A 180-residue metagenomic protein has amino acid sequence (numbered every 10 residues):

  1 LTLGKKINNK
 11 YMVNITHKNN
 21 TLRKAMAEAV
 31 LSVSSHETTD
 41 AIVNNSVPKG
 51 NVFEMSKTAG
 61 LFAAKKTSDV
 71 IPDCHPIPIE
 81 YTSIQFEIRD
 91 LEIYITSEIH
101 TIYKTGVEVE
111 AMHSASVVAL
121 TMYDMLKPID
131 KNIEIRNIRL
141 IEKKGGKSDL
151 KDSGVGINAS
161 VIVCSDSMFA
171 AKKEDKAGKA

Functional and structural regions predicted by a protein language model:
L1-L91, H100-I102, M112-S116, L126-G156: N-terminal, polar/charged subdomain of small-to-medium soluble alpha/beta proteins
T101-T105, S167-M168: A generic structural motif
E108: Phosphate/ribose-phosphate-bearing ligand recognition and processing surfaces, centered on ADP-ribose/NAD(+/P+) systems
D124, P128-K131, D152-A180: Glycine-rich phosphate/diphosphate-binding loop of Rossmann-like nucleotide-binding domains
